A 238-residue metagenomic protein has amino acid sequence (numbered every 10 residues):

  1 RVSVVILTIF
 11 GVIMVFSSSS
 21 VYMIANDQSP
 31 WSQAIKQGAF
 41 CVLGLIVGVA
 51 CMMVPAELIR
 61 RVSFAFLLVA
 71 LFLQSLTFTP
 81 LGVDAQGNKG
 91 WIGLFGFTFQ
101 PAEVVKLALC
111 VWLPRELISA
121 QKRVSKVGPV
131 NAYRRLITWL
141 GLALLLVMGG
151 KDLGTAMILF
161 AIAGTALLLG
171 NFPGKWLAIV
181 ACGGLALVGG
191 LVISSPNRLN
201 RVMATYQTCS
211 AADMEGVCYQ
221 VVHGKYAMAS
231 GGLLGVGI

Functional and structural regions predicted by a protein language model:
S3-I9, I13-S17, I24-V222: Hydrophobic alpha-helical transmembrane segments of multi-pass inner membrane proteins, especially in bacterial systems
L233-I238: Long extracytoplasmic/lumenal interhelical loops at the membrane interface of multi-pass membrane proteins
